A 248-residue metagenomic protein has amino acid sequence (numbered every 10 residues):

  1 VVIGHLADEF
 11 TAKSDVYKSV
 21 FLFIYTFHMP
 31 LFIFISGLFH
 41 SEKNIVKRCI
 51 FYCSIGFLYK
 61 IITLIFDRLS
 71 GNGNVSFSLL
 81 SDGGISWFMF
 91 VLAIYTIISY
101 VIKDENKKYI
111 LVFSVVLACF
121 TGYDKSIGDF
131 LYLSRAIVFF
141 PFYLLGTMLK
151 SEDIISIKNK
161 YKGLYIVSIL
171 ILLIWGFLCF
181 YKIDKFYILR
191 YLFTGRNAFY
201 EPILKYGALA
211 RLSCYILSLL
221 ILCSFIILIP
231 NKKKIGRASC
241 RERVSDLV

Functional and structural regions predicted by a protein language model:
V1-F34: N-terminal signal-anchor module of multipass membrane proteins
V2-L6, G56-F66, F113-S126, S168-K182 (+1 more regions): Aromatic-anchored segments of alpha-helical transmembrane domains
A12-Y17, N72-D82, Y123-S134: Membrane-interface helix caps and helix-loop-helix hairpins in membrane proteins
S19-I24, F77-W87, A198-S213: Short aromatic-rich membrane-water interface segments that cap or initiate transmembrane helices in multi-pass membrane
L22-I35, H40-T96, I166-S168, R237-S245: Transmembrane alpha-helical segments and their boundary/interface "anchor" motifs in multi-pass integral membrane
T26-E42, F88-Y100, F130-I157, L212-N231: Specific transmembrane alpha-helix
K43-R48, T96-V115, S151-V167: Solvent-exposed interhelical
I157-K234: Alpha-helical transmembrane segments and terminal signal-anchor/GPI-anchor hydrophobic tails, characterized by long
